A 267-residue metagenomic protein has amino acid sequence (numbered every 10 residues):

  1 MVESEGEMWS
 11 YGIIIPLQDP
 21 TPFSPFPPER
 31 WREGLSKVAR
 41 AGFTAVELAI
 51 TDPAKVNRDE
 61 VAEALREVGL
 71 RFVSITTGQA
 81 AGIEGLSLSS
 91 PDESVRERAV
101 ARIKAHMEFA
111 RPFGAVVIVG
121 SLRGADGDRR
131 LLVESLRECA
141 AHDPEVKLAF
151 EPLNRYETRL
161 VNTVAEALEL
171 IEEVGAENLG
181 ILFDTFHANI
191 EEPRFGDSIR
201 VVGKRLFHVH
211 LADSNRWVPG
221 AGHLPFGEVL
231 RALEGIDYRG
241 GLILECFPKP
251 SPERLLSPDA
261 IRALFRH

Functional and structural regions predicted by a protein language model:
V2-D19, F23-A39, R66, V161-F183 (+1 more regions): Histidine-acidic metal/acid-base catalytic patches
L17-D19, I50-D52, G78-A81, S121-A125 (+4 more regions): Active-site-proximal loop/turn and secondary-structure-junction residues that shape catalytic pockets, frequently
P27, P53-A54, A99, L132 (+2 more regions): Charged, low-complexity surface patches
E29, L86-G180: Active-site acidic/histidine proton-transfer and metal-coordination neighborhood in alpha/beta enzyme cores
R40-F43, A110-V116, E145, L206 (+1 more regions): A structural motif
T44, L48-R130, L244-K249: Structural motif corresponding to the early beta-alpha repeats
V56, G127, T158, P219 (+1 more regions): Glycine/Thr-rich phosphate-binding loops of Rossmann-like dinucleotide-binding domains
